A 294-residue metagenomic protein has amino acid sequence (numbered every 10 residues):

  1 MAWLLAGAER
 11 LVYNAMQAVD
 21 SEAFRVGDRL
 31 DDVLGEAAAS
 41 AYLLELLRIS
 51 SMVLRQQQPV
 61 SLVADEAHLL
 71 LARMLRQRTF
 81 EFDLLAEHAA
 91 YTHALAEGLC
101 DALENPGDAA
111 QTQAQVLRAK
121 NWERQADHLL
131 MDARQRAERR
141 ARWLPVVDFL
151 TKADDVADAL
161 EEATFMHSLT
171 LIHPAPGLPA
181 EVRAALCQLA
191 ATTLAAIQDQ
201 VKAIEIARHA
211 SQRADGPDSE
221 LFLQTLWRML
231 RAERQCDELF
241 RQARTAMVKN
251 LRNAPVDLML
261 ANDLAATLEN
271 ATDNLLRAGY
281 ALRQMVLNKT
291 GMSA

Functional and structural regions predicted by a protein language model:
M1-A294: Cytosolic, long alpha-helical scaffolding segments
